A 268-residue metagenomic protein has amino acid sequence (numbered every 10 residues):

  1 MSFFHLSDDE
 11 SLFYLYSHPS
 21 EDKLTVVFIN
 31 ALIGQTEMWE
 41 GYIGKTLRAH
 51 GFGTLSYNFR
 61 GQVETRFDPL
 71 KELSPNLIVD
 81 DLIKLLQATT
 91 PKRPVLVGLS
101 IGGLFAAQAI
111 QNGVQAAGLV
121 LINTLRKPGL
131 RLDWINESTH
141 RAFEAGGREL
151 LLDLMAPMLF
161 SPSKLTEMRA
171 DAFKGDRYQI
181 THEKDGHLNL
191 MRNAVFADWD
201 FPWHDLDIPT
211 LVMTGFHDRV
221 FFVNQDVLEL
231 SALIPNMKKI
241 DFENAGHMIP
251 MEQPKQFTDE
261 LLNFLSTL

Functional and structural regions predicted by a protein language model:
E10-R66: Conserved HGGG/HGGXW glycine-rich cap/lid loop of the alpha/beta-hydrolase fold
L55-V95: Active-site loop/oxyanion-hole signature of alpha/beta-hydrolase fold enzymes
A107-Q111, Q115-G146: Flexible "cap/lid" loop of the alpha/beta hydrolase fold
L130-L132, R148-H204: Conserved alpha/beta-hydrolase catalytic His-Asp/Glu region
L206, V212-T214: Short beta-strand/loop motif that positions the catalytic acidic residue of the alpha/beta-hydrolase fold
I208, V223-L230: Short alpha-helix in the alpha/beta-hydrolase fold that links the catalytic acid
H217-F221: Acidic catalytic loop of the alpha/beta-hydrolase fold
A245-P254, T258: Catalytic histidine-centered segment of alpha/beta-hydrolase-like enzymes
